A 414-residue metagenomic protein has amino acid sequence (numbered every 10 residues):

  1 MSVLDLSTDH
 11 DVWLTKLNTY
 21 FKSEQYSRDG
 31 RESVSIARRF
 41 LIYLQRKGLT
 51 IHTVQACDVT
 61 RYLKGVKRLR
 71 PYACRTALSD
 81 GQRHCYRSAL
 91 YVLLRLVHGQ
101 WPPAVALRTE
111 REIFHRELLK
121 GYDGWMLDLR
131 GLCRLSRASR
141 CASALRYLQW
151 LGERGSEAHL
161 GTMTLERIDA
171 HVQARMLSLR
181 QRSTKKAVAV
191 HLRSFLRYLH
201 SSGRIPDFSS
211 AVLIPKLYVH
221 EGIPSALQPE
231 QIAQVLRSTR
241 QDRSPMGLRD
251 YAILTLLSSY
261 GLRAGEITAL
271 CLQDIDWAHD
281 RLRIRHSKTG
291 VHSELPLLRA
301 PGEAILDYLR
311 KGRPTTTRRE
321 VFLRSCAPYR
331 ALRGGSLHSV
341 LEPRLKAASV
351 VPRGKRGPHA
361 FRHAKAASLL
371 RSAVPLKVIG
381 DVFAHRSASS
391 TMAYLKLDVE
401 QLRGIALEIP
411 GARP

Functional and structural regions predicted by a protein language model:
M1-P414: Conserved catalytic core of the tyrosine transesterase superfamily
